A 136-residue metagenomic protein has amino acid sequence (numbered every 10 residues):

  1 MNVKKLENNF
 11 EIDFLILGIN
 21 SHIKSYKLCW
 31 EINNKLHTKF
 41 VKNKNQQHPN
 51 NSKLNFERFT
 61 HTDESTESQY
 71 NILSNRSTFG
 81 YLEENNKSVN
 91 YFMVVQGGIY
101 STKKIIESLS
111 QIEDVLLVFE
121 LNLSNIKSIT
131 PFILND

Functional and structural regions predicted by a protein language model:
L6-S25: Terminal, regulation- and interaction-focused segments at domain boundaries
D13-I16, S88-F92: Short, surface-exposed beta-edge/turn micro-motifs
G18-S21, M93-I99: Short beta-strand-to-loop capping motifs
K24-K39: Amphipathic alpha-helical segments
L36-K44, V115-E120: Short secondary-structure junctions
K44-R76: Surface-exposed, low-hydrophobicity interaction/linker segments
L73-Y91: Mid-chain, well-packed structural core segment of small domains
Y91, Y100-D136: Glycine-rich, aromatic-bearing surface loops/beta-hairpins
